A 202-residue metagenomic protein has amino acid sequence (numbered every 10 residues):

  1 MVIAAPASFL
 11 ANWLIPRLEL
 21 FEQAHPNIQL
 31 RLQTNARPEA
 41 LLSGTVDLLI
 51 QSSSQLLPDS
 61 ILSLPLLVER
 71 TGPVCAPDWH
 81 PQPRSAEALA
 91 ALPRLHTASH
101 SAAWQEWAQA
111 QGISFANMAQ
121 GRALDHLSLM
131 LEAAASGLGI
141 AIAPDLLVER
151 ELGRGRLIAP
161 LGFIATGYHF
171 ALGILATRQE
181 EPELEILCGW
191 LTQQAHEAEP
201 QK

Functional and structural regions predicted by a protein language model:
M1-L57: Central regulatory/effector-binding core of bacterial HTH transcription factors
V2-A4, L49, V74, L95 (+2 more regions): Short, well-ordered beta-strand segments
A5, A116-A159, A165: Hydrophobic hinge/microswitch elements
A7-S8, P77-D78, S99-A102, S128 (+1 more regions): Alpha-helix/helix-capping structural signal
W13, L57-P58, S101-W107, L124 (+3 more regions): Tryptophan-centric aromatic hotspots in well-structured domains and transmembrane helices
Q33-L95, S99-A102, A108-A123: Acidic, Gly/Pro-rich loop/turn segments at junctions of secondary structure
G162-Q201: A late-sequence structural motif
